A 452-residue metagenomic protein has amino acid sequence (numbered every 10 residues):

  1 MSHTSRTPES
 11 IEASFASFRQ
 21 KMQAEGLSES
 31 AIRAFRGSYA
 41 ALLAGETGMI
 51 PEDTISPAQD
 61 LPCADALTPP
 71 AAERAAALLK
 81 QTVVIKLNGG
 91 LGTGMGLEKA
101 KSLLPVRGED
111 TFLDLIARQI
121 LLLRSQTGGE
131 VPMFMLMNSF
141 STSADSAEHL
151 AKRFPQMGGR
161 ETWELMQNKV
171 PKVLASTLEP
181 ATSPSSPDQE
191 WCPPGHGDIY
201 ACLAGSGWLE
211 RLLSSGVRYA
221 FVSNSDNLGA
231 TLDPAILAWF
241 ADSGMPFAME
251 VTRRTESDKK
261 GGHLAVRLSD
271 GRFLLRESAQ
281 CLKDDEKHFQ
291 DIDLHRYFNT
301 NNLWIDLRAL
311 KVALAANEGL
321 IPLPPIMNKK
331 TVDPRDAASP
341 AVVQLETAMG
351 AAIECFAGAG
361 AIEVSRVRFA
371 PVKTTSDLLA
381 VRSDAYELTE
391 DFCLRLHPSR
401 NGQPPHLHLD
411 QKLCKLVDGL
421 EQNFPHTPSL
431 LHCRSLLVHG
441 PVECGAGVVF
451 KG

Functional and structural regions predicted by a protein language model:
M1-K80, A238-G452: Left-handed beta-helix
S2-W163, P171-V173, S183-Y200, L209 (+4 more regions): N-terminal glycine-rich phosphate-binding loop and ensuing alpha1 helix
V84, G96, V106, L113 (+14 more regions): Active-site-proximal structural scaffolding
N88-G89, S225, L307, T375: Residues immediately flanking
E98-K101, S223, K259, V367: Residue-level signal for pocket-adjacent positions within structured domains
R124-G128, S215-G216, F356: A structural signal for short coil/turn segments at secondary-structure junctions
P132-T142, S225-N227, R366-A370, T374: Conserved short loop/turn motifs at secondary-structure junctions
S143, A147-L307, K311-N317: Conserved core of the sugar-phosphate nucleotidyltransferase
